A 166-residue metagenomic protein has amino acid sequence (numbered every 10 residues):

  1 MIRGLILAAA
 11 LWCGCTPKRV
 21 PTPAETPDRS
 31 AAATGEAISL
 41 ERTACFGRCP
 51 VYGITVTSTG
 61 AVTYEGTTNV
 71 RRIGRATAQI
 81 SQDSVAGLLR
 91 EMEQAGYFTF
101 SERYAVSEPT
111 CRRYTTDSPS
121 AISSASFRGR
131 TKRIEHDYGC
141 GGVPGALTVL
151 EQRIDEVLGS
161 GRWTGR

Functional and structural regions predicted by a protein language model:
I2-C15: Hydrophobic helical h-region of N-terminal Sec-dependent signal peptides in bacterial secretory/periplasmic proteins
C15-F46, Y52, S84, E91 (+1 more regions): Short, well-ordered, aromatic-rich surface patches in folded extracellular/luminal domains
F46-R48, N69-V70: Short, catalytically relevant binding-site loops at active-site mouths
S58-V62: Structural signal for glycine-centered tight turns and loop->strand junctions in beta-sheet-rich domains
Y64-S101: A short-motif feature that recognizes glycine-rich, charge-decorated loops that bind or process nucleotide phosphates
